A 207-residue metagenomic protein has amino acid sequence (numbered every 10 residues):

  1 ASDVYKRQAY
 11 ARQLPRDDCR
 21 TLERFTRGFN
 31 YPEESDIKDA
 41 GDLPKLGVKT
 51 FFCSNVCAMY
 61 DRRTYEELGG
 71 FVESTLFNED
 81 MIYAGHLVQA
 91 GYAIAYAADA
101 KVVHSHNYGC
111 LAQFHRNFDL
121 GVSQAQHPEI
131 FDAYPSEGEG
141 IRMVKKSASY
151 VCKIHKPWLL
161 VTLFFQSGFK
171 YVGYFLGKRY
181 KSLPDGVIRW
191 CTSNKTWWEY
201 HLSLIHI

Functional and structural regions predicted by a protein language model:
S2-R24: Conserved donor NDP-sugar-binding/catalytic core segment of glycosyltransferases
R12, G28-T50: Short, flexible, basic/aromatic active-site loop/helix in glycosyltransferases
A40-Y60, T75-L76: A recurrent flexible, glycine/aromatic-enriched loop bordering the glycosyltransferase active site that acts as
M59, R63-E67, K101: Short, well-ordered alpha-helical scaffold segment located in the soluble/lumenal catalytic or ligand-binding core
L76-Y83: Acidic donor-binding loop at a coil-to-helix junction in glycosyltransferase catalytic cores that engages
I94, K101-G173: Active-site-adjacent helix/loop segment of glycosyltransferases that harbors family-specific signature motifs
V161-L204: Membrane-interface aromatic/basic loop that binds lipid-linked glycans or pyrophosphate carriers, typified by
